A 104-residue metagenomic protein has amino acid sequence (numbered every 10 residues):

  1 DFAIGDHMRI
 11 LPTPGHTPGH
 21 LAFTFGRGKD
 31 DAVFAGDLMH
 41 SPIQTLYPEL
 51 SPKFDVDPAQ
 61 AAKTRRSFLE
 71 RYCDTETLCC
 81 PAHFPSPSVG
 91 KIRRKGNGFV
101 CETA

Functional and structural regions predicted by a protein language model:
D1-P12, Q60-S67, C73-E76: Metallo-beta-lactamase
D1-P42, L46: Catalytic core of the metallo-beta-lactamase
I4, F25-R27, V56, E70 (+2 more regions): Intrinsically disordered, low-complexity regions enriched in small/polar residues
I4, T17-H20, P52, S88 (+1 more regions): A broad, structure-centric signal for solvent-exposed, well-ordered loop/edge residues that line or flank functional
D30, K53-T64: Short amphipathic alpha-helical interaction segments
M39-D55, G96-T103: Active-site gating loops and adjacent loop-to-helix segments of metal-dependent hydrolytic enzymes
R65-A104: Binuclear metal-ion centers of metallo-dependent hydrolases, dominated by the metallo-beta-lactamase
